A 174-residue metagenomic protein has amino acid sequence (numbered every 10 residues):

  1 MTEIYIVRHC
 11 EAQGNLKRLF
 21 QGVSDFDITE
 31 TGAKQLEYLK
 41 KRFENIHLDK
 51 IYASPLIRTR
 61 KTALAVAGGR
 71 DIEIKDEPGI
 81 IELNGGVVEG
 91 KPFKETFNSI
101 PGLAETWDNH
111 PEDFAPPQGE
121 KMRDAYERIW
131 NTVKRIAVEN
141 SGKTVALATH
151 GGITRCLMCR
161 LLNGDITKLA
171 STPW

Functional and structural regions predicted by a protein language model:
E3-H9, L147: Short, hydrophobic/glycine-enriched beta-strand segments
V7, E11-I72: Active-site-proximal alpha-helix that buttresses catalytic centers in soluble enzyme cores
C10, T144, G151: Active-site metal-binding loops of divalent metal-dependent hydrolases
Q13, R58-R60, E82-N84, I153-R155: Short, active-site-adjacent cap segments at secondary-structure transitions
E44-H47, I136-K143: Glycine-rich phosphate-binding loop signature in dinucleotide/nucleotide-binding domains
A53-S54, E127, A148-T149: Short beta-strand scaffold positions
G69-W130, A170: Phosphate-handling substructures
D165-W174: Domain-level recognition of soluble alpha/beta enzyme cores, biased toward histidine phosphatases/phosphomutases
